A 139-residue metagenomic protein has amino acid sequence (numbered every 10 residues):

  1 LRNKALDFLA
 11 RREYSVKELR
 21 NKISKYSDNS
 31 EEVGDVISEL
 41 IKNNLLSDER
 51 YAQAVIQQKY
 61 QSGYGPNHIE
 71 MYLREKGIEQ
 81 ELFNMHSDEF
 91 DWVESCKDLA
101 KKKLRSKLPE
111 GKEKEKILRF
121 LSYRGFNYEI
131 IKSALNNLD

Functional and structural regions predicted by a protein language model:
L1-D139: An alpha-helical, amphipathic repeat domain used for nucleic-acid recognition, typified by the mTERF helical solenoid
